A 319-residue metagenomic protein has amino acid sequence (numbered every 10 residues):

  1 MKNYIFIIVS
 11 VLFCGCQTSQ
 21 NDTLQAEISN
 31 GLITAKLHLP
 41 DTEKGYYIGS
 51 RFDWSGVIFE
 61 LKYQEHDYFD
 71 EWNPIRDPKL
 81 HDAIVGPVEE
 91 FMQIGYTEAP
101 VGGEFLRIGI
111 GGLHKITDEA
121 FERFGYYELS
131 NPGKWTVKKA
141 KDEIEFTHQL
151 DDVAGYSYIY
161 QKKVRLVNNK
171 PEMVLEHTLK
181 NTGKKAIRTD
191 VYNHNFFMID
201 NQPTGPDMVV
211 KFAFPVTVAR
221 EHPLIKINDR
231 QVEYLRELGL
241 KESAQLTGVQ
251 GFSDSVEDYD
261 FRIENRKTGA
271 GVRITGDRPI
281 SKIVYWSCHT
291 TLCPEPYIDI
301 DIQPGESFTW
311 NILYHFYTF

Functional and structural regions predicted by a protein language model:
Y4-F13: Sec-dependent N-terminal signal peptides
T18-V174, K185-R188, H194-F319: Surface-exposed acidic/polar loop and edge beta-strand patches at domain peripheries
H177-G183: Asparagine-centered strand-capping/turn motif at beta-strand->loop junctions
